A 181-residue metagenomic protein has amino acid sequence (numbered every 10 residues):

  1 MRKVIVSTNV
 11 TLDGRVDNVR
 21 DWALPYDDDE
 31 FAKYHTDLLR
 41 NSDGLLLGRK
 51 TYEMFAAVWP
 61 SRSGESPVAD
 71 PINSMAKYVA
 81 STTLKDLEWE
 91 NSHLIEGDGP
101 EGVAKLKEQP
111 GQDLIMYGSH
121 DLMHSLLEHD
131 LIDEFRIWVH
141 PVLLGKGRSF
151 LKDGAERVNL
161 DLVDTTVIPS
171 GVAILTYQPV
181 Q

Functional and structural regions predicted by a protein language model:
M1-L131, P141-Q181: Portal/gating segments that form or line small-molecule/metal binding sites
E134: Short, conserved catalytic or interaction motifs in soluble domains
